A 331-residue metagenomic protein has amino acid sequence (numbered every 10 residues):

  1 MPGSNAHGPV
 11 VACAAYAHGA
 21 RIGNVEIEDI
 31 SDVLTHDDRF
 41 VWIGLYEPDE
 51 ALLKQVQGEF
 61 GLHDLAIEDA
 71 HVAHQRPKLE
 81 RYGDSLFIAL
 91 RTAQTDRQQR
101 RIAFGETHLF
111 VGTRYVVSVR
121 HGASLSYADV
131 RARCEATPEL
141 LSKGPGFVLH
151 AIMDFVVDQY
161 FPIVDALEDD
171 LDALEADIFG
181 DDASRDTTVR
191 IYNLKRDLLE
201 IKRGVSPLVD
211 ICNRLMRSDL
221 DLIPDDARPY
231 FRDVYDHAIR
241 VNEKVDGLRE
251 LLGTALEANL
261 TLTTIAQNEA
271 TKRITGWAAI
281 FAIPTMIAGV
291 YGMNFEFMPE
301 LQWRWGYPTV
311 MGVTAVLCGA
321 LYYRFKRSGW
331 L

Functional and structural regions predicted by a protein language model:
M1-G247, E300, W330-L331: Peripheral, non-transmembrane regulatory/ligand-interaction domains of membrane transport proteins
D236-L331: Hydrophobic alpha-helical transmembrane segments and their immediately adjacent juxtamembrane loops
